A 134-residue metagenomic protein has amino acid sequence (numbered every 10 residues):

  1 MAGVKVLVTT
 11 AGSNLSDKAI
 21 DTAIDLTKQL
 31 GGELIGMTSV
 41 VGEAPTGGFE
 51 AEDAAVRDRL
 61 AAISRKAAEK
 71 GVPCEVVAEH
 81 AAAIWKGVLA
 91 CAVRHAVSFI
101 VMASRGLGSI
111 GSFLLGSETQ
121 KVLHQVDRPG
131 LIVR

Functional and structural regions predicted by a protein language model:
A2-E50, K66, K70-V72: Small/aliphatic-rich secondary-structure junction motif
S16, E52, V56, L115-T119: Short, conserved glycine- and acidic-residue-centered signature motifs in active-site or ligand-binding loops
T22, E52-I63, G87-L89: Short, solvent-exposed amphipathic alpha-helices that sit in or adjacent to ligand/effector-binding or catalytic
I35-M37, E75-E79, L131: General small-molecule cofactor/ligand-binding pocket signal
E69-I100: Structural beta-alpha unit
V93-R134: Gly/Ser-rich helix-loop-strand patches that form or flank binding pockets for ribonucleotide-derived cofactors
